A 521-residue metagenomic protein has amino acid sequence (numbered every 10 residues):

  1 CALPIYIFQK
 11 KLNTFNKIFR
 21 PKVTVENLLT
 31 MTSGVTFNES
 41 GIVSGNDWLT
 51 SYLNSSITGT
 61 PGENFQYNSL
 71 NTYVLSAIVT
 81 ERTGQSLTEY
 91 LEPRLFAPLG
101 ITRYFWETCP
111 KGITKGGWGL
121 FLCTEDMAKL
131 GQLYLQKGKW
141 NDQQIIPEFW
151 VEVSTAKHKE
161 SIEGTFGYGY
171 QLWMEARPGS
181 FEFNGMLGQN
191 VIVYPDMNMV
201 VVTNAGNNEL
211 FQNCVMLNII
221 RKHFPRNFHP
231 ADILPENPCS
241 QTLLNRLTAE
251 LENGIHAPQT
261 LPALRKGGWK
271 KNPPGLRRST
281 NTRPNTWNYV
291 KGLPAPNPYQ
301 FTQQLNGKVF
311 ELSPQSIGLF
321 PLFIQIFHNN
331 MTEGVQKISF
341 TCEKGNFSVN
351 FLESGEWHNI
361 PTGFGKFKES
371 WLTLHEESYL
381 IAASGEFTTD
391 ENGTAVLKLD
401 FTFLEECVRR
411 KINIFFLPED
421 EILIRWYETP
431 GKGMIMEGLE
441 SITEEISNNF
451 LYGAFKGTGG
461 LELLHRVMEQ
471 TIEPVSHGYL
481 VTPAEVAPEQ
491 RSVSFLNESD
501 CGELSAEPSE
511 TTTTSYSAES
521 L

Functional and structural regions predicted by a protein language model:
C1-P4, L28, Y52, F65-F96 (+2 more regions): Alpha-helical scaffold elements that line and support the substrate/ligand-binding pocket of soluble hydrolases
C1-S33, N54, Q85-W118, L122: Active-site helix/loop module of the DD-peptidase/beta-lactamase fold, centered on the serine-lysine SxxK catalytic
F37-S40, T80-E92, G138-P147: Structural helix-adjacent loops and short alpha-helical linkers that scaffold large soluble proteins
S56-P61, N71-Y73, C109-G116, A176-R177: Flexible glycine/proline-enriched surface loops and loop-helix/loop-strand junctions
C123-Y134, K139-S161: A conserved catalytic-loop motif detector
V151-N204: Active-site Gly/Thr loop motif
G185-N285: Structured C-terminal helix/loop/strand segments within mature extracytoplasmic catalytic/sensor domains
C239-L521: Peripheral terminal and inter-domain segments
